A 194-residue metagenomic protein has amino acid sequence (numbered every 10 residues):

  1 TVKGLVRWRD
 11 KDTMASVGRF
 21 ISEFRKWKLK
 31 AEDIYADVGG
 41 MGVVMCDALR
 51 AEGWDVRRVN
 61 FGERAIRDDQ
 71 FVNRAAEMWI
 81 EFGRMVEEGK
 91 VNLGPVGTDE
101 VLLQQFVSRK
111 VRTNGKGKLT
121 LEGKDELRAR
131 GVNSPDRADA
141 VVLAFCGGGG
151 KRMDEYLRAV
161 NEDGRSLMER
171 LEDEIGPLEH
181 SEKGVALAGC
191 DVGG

Functional and structural regions predicted by a protein language model:
T1-K118, G164-G194: Mg2+-dependent endonuclease catalytic cores in nucleic-acid-processing enzymes, primarily RNase H-like
G97-E162: Charge-patterned, long linear interaction tracts outside catalytic cores
